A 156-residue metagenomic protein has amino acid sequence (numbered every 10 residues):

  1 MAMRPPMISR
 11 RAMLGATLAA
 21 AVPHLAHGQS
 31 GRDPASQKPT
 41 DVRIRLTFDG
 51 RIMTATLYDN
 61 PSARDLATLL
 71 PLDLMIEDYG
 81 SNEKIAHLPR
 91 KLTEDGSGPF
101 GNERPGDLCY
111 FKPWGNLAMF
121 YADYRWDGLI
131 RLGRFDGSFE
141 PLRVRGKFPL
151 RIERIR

Functional and structural regions predicted by a protein language model:
A2-A20: N-terminal secretory signal peptides and thylakoid transit peptides that target proteins across membranes
H24-T47: C-terminal segment of N-terminal export signals and the immediately downstream linker at the start of the mature
D73-M75, G80-N102: Compact, glycine-rich, soluble single-domain proteins
K112-S138: Beta-strand-rich cores of mature extracytoplasmic or soluble domains
R134-R156: Well-ordered alpha/beta subsegment
